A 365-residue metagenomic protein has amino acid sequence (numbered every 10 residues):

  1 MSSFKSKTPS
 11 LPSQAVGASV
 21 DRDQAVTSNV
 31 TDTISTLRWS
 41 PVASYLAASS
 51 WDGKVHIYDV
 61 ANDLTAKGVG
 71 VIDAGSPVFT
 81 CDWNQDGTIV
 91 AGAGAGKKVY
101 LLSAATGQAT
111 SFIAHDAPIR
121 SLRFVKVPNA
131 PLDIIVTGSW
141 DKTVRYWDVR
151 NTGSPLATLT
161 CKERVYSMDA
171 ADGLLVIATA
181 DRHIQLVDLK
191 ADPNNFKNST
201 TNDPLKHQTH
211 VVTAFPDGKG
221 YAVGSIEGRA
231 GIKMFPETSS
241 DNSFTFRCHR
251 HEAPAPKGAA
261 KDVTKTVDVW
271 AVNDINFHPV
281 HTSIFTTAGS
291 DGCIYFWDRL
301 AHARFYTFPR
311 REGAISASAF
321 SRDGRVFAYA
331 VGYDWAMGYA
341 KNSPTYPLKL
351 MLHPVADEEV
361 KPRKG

Functional and structural regions predicted by a protein language model:
M1-G365: WD40-repeat beta-propeller superdomains and closely related acidic/aromatic-rich repeat-like regions
